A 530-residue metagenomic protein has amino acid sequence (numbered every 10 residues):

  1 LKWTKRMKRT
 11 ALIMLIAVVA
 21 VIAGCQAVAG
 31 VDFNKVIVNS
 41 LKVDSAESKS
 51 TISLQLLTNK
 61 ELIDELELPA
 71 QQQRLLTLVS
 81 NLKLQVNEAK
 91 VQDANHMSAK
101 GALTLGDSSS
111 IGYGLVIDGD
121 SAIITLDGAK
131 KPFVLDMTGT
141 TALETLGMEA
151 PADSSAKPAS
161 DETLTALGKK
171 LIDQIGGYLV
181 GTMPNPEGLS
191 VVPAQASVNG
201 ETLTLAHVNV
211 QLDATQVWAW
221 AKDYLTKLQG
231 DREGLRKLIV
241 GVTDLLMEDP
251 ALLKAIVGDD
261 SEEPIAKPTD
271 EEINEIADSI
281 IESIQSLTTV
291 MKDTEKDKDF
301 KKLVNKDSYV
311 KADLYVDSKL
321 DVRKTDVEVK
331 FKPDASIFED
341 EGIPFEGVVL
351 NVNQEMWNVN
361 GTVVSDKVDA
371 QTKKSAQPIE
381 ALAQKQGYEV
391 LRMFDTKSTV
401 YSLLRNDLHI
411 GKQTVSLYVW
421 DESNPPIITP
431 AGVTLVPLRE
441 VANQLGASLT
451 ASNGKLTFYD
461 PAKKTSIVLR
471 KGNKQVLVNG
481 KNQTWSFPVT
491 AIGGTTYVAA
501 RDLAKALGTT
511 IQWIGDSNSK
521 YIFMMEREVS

Functional and structural regions predicted by a protein language model:
K2-A11: Bacterial N-terminal signal peptides that target proteins for export
L12-V18: Sec-dependent N-terminal signal peptides
A20-G24: C-terminal motif of bacterial Sec signal peptides marking the signal peptidase cleavage site
Q26-V433, L438-G454, F458-T465, P488-T496 (+2 more regions): Subset-of-secretome marker
L417-Y418, L477-K481: A short alpha-helix capping/helix-coil boundary motif
T465-L477: A low-complexity, Ser/Thr/Gly/Pro-enriched, surface-exposed linker/loop concept that marks segments flanking
N479-A491: Long, intrinsically disordered, low-complexity Ser/Thr/Pro-rich regulatory/activation regions of nuclear proteins
Y521-F523: Short, highly charged C-terminal tails/helix-capping segments
